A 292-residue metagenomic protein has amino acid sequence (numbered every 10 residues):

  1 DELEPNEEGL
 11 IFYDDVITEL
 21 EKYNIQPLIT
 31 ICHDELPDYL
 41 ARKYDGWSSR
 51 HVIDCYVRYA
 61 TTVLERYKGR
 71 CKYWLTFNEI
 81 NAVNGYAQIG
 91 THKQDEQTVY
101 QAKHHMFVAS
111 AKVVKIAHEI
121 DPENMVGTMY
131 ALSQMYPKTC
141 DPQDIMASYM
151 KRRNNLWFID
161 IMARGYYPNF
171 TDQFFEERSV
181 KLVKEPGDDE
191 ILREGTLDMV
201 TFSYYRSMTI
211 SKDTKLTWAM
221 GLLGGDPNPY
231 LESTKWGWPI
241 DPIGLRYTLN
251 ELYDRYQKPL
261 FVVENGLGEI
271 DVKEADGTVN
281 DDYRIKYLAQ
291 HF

Functional and structural regions predicted by a protein language model:
E2, L10-F292: Active-site region of glycoside hydrolase catalytic domains
